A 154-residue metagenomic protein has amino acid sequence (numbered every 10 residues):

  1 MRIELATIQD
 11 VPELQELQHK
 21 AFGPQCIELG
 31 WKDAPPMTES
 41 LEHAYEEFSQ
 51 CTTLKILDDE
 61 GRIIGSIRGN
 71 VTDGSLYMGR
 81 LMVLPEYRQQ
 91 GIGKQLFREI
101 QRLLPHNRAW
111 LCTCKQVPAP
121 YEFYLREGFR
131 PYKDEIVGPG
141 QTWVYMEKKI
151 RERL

Functional and structural regions predicted by a protein language model:
R2-E16: A short beta-loop-alpha structural element at the N-terminal edge of CoA-dependent acyl/N-acetyltransferase catalytic
E16-A44: Conserved GNAT-fold acetyl-CoA-binding loop/helix
H43-K55, Y77: A short helix-loop-beta-strand connector motif used in the catalytic cores of GNAT acetyltransferases and, in some
K55, R62-N70, Y77-M82: Conserved beta-strand in the GNAT
V83, Q89-R102, E122, R126: Conserved acetyl-CoA-binding loop-helix of GNAT-fold acetyltransferases
F97, Q116-P120, I136-W143: Short glycine/proline-centered loop/turn elements that form peptide/ligand docking sites
L103-K115: Conserved GNAT acetyl-CoA-binding A-motif
L125-D134: Conserved acetyl-CoA-binding loop of GNAT-fold acetyltransferases
